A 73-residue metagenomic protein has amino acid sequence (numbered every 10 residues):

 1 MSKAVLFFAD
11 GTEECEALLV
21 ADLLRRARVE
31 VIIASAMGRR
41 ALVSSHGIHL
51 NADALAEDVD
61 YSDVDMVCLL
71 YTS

Functional and structural regions predicted by a protein language model:
M1-A4: Extreme N-terminal starter segment of soluble prokaryotic enzymes
T12-A17, A41: Short N-terminal binding/cap micro-motifs at the start of the first secondary-structure element
R28-I32: A generic structural motif
A34-D53: N-terminal beta-loop-helix "entrance" segment that forms/cooperates in small-molecule cofactor or anionic ligand
A56-D63: Short amphipathic alpha-helix with an adjacent loop that forms part of the alpha/beta core around
Y71-T72: Conserved small/polar residues in nucleotide/adenosyl-binding loops
